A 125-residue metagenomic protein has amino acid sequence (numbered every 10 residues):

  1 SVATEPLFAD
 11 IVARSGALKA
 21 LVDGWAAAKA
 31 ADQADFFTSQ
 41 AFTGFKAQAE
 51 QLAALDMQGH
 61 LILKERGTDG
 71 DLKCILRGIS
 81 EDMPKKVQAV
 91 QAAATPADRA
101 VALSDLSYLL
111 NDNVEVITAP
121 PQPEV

Functional and structural regions predicted by a protein language model:
S1-T43, Q122-V125: Immediate post-signal-peptide N-terminus of mature secreted/exported proteins
T4-S15, K85-V125: C-terminal amphipathic alpha-helix
R14-G24, Q48-G59, I79-K86, L109: Amphipathic, well-ordered alpha-helical segments in soluble domains
K19, K29, K46, K64 (+2 more regions): Context-gated lysine
A27-A34, L61-T68, Q91-T95: Short, flexible helix-adjacent loops and helix caps
Q33, Q40, Q48-Q51, Q58 (+2 more regions): Residue-identity detector for glutamine
S39-E50, G70-E81, R99-Y108: Short, charged, amphipathic alpha-helical segments
L55-L76: Short, solvent-exposed, charged loop/turn and helix-capping segments that join or cap alpha-helices on peripheral
